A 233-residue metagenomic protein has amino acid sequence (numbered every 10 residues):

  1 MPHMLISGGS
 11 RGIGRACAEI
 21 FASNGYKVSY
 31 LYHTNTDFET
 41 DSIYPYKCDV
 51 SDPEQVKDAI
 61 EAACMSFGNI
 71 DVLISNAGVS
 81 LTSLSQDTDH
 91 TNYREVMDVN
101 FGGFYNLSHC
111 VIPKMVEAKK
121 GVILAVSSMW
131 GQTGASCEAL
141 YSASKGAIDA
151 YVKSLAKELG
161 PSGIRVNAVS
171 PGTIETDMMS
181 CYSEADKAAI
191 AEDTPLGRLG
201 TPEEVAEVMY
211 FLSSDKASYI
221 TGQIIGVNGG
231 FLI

Functional and structural regions predicted by a protein language model:
S10-R11: Conserved glycine-rich cofactor-binding loop
N24-E39: Conserved glycine-rich Rossmann-like NAD(P)H-binding loop of the short-chain dehydrogenase/reductase
L84-S85, D89-M97, M179, D186 (+1 more regions): Substrate-binding pocket helix/loop in short-chain dehydrogenase/reductase
Y105, I112, K120, R198-V227 (+1 more regions): C-terminal substrate-recognition "lid" of short-chain dehydrogenase/reductases
S108, S144: Active-site helix of classical SDR
P113, K157-P161, S218: Alpha-helical segment proximal to the catalytic Tyr-Lys
S128: Residue(s) in the substrate-gating loop at a strand-loop-helix junction that position the organic substrate next
